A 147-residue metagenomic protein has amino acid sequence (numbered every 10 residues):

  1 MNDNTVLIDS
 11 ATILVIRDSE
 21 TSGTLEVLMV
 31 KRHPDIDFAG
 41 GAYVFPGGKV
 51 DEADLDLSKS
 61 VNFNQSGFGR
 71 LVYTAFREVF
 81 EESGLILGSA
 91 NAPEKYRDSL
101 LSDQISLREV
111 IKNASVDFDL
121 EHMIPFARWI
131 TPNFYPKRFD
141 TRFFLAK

Functional and structural regions predicted by a protein language model:
M1-K147: N-terminal leader/linker segments that precede catalytic domains of diphosphate-processing enzymes
